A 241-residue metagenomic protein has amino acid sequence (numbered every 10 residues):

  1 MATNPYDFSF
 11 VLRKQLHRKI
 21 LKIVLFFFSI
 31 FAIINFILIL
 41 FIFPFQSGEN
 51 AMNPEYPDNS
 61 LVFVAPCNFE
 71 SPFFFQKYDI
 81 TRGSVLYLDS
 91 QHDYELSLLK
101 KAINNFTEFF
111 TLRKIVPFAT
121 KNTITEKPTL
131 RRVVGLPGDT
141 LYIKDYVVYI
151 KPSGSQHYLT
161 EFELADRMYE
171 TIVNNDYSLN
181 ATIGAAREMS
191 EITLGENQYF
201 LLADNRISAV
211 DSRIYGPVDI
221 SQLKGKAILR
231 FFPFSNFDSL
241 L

Functional and structural regions predicted by a protein language model:
A2-L21, P54-L241: Soluble "head" domains of membrane/secretory-pathway proteins
K22-F41: Hydrophobic membrane-insertion alpha-helices, especially the h-region of bacterial N-terminal signal peptides
F31-A32, P44, G135, G225: Small-side-chain structural scaffolding
F36-M52: Aromatic-capped interface at the extracytoplasmic side of an N-terminal signal-anchor transmembrane helix
